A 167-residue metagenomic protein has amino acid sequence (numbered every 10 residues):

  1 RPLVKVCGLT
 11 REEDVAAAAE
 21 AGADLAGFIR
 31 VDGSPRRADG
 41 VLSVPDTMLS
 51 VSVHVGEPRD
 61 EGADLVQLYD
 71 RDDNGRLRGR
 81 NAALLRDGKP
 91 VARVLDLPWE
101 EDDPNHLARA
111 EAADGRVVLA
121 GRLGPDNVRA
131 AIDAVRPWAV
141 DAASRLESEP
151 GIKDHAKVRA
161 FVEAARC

Functional and structural regions predicted by a protein language model:
R1-L95, W99-C167: Conserved N-terminal beta1-alpha1 strand-loop-helix module at the mouth
